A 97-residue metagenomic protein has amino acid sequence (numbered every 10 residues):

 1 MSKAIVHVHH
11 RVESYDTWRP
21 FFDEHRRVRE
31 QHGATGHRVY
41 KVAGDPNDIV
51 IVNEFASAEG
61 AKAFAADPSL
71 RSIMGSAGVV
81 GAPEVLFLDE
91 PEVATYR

Functional and structural regions predicted by a protein language model:
M1-R71, S76-R97: Short S/T/G/P-rich N-terminal loop/turn motif that feeds into the first structured element of a domain
